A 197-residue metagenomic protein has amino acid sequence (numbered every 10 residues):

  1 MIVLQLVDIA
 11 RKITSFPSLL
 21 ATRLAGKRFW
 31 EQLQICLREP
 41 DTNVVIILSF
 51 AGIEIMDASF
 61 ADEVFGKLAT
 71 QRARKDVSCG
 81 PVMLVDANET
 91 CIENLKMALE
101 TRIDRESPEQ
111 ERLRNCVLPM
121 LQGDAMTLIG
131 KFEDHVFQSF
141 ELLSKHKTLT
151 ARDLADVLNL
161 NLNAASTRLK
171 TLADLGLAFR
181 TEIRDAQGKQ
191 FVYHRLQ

Functional and structural regions predicted by a protein language model:
I9, P17-V45, F50-D104: Amphipathic alpha-helical interaction surfaces in cytosolic regulatory modules
E109-L142: Short alpha-helical segments that sit at the start of domains
E133, E182-Q197: Short, cationic-aromatic polyanion-contact patches
S139, T150-N159: A short acidic, leucine-rich amphipathic alpha-helix
L143-K147: Short helix-to-turn junction characteristic of helix-turn-helix DNA-binding domains, especially the helix
A165-L169: Helix-turn-helix DNA-binding helix
A173-R184: A short, conserved structural fragment
